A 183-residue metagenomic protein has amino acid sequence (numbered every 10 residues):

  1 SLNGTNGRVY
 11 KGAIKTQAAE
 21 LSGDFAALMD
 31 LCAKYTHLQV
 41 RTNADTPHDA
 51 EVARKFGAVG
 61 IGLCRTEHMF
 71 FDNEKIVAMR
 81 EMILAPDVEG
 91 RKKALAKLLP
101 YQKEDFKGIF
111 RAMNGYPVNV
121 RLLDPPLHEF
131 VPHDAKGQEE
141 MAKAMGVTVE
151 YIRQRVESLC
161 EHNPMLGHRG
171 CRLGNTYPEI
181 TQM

Functional and structural regions predicted by a protein language model:
S1-C64, H68-M82, L95: Acidic, glycine-rich flexible loop/linker segments
D87-M183: Domain-level signal for soluble alpha/beta catalytic cores
